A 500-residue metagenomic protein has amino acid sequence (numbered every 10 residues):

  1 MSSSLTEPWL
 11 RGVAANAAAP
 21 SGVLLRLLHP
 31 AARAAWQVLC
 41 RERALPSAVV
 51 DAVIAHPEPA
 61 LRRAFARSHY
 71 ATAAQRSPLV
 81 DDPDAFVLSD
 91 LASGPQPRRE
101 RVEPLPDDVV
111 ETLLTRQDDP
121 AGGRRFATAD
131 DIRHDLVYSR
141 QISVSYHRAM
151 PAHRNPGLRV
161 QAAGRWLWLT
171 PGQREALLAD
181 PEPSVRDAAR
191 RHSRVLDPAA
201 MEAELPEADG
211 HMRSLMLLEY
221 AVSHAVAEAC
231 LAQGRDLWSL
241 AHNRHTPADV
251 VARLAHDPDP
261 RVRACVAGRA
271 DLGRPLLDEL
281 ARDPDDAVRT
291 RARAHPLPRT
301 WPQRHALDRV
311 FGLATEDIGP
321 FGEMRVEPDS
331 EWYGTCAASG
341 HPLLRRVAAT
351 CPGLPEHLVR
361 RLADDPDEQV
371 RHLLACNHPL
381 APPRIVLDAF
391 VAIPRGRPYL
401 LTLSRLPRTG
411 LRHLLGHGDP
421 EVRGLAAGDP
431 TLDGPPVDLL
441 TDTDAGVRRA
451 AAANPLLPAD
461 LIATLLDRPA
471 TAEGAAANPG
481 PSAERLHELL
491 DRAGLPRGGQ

Functional and structural regions predicted by a protein language model:
M1-Q500: Alpha-helical scaffold segments
